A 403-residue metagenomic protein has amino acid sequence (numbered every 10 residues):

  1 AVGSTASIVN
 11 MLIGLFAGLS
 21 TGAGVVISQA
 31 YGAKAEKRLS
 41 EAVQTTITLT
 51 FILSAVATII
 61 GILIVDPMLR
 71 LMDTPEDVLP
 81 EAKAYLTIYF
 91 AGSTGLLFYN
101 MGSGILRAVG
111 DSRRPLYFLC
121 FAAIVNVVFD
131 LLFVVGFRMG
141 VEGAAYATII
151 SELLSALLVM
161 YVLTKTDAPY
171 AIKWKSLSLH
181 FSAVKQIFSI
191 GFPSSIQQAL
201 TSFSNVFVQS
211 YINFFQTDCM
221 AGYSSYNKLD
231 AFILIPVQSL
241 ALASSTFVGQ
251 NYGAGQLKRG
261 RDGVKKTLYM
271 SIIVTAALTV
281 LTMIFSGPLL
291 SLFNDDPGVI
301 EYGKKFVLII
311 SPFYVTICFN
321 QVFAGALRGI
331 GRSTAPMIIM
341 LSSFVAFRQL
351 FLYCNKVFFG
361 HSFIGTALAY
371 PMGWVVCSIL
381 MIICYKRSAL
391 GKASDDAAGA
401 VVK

Functional and structural regions predicted by a protein language model:
A1, L69-E76, L132-M139, A199-F232 (+3 more regions): Helix-terminus/linker motif at the lipid-water interface of multi-pass membrane proteins
V2-I59, L96-P115, Q209, Y223-S286 (+1 more regions): Small-residue-rich hydrophobic transmembrane alpha-helices
G3-S7, A82-L86, A145, T217-F232 (+2 more regions): Small-residue hotspots at the loop-to-helix junctions and early N-terminal turns of transmembrane alpha-helices
S20, I88-R107, P115-A123, A144-L157 (+5 more regions): Short runs within selected transmembrane alpha-helices of multi-pass transporters and secretion channels
A23-G24, I64-V65, G102, F129-D130 (+11 more regions): Hydrophobic/aromatic residues in alpha-helical transmembrane segments
I27-T94, G136-F192, V248-F313, K356-K403: Short alpha-helical transmembrane segments in multi-pass integral membrane proteins
I88, Y99, A122, S151-S155 (+3 more regions): Transmembrane helical elements of multi-pass membrane transporters/channels
S112-R114, V141, D218-C219, S333-T334 (+1 more regions): Membrane-helix interface segments
